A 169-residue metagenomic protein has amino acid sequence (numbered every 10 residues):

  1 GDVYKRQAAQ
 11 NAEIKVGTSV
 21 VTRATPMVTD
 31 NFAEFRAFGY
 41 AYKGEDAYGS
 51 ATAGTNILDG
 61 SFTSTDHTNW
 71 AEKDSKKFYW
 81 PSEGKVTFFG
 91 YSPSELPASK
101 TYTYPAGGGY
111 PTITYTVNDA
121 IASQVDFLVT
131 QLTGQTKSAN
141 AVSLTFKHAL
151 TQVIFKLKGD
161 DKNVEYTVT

Functional and structural regions predicted by a protein language model:
D2-T169: Sec-type signal peptide cleavage vicinity
